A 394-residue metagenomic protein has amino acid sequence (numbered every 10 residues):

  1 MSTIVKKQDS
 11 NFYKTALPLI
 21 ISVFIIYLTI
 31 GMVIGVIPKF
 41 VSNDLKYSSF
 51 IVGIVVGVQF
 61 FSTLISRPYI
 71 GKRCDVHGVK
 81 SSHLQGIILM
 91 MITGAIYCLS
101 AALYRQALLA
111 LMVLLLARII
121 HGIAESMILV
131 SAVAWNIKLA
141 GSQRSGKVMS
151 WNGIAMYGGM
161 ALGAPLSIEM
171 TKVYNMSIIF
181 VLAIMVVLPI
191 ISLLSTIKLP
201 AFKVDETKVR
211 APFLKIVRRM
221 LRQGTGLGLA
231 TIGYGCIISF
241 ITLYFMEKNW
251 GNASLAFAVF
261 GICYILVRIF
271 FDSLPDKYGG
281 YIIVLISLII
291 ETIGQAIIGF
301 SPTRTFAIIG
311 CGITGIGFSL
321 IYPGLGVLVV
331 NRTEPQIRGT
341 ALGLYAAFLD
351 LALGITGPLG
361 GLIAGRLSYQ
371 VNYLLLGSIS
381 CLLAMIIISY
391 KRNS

Functional and structural regions predicted by a protein language model:
F12-V56, F60, R222, G226 (+2 more regions): Helix-loop boundary and gating motifs at the non-cytosolic
F24, L109-M127, F306-L320: Hydrophobic core of transmembrane alpha-helices in multi-pass small-molecule transporters, especially MFS/SLC-type
F60-P68, M160-A161, G261-I269, L353-G354: Residue-level signature of mid-helix packing/kink "hotspots" within the transmembrane helices of 12-pass Major
I65-L103: Conserved MFS/SLC helix-loop-helix module at the cytosolic interface between two early adjacent transmembrane helices
S66-G78, R268-G279, A364: Helix-to-loop junctions at the C-terminal end of transmembrane segments in multipass secondary transporters
I88-A107, I290-P302: C-terminal ends and interior cores of transmembrane alpha-helices in multi-pass membrane transporters/permeases
A117-A155, L328: Cytoplasmic helix-loop-helix junction between adjacent transmembrane helices in 12-TM secondary transporters
V186-D205, I386-K391: C-terminal membrane-cytosol helix-exit motif in multi-pass small-molecule transporters
